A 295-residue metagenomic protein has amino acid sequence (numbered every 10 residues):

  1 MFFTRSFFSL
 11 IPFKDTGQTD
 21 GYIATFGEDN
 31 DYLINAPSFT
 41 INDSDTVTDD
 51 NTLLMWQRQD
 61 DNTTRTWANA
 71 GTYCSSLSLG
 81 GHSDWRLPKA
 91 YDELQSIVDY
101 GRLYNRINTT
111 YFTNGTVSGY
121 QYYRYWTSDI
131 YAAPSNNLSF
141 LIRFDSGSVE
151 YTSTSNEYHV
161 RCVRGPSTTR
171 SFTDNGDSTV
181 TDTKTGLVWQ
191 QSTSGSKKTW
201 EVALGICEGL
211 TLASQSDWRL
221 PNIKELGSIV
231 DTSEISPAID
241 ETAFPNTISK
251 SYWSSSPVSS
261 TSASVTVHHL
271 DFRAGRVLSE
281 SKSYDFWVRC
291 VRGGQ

Functional and structural regions predicted by a protein language model:
M1-R86, A90-R219, I223-Q295: Glycine-aromatic-enriched surface loops/turns that form tight recognition elements
